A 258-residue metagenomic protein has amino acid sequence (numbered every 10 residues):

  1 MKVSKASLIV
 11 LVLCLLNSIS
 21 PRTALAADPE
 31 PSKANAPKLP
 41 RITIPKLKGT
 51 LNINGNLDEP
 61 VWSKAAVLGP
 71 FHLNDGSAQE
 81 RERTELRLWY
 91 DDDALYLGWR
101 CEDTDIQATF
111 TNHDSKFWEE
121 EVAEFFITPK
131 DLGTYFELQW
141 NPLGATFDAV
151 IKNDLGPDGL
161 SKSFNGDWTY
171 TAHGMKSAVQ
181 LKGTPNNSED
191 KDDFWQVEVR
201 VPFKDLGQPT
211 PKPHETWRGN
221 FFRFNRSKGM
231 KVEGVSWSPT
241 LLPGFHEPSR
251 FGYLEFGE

Functional and structural regions predicted by a protein language model:
M1-A6: Positively charged n-region of N-terminal signal peptides that target proteins for export
S7-I9, L25: Compositionally biased, intrinsically disordered low-complexity regions
I9-S18: Bacterial N-terminal signal peptides
L25-E258: Structural preference for beta-rich elements and adjacent junctions enriched in aromatics
